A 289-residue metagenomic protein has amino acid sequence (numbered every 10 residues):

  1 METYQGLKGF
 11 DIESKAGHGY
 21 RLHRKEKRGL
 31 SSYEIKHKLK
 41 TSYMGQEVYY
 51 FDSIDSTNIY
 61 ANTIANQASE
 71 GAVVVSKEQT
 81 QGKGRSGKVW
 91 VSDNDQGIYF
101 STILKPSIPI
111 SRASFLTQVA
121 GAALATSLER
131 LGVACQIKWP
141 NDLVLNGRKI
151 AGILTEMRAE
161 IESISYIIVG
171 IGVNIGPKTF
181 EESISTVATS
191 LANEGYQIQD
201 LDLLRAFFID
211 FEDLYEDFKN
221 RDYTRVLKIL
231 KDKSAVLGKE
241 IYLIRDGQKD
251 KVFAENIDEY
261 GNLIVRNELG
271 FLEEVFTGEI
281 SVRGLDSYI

Functional and structural regions predicted by a protein language model:
M1-T126, L272: N-terminal lobe of the biotin/lipoate ligase/transferase fold
K15-A16, W139, T179: Short loop/turn and capping residues at structural boundaries
M44, A68-E70, W139, R148 (+1 more regions): Short, basic and Ser/Thr-rich N-terminal targeting/leader segments
E47-V48, G71-V73, I98, Q136 (+2 more regions): Structural motif
D52, I137-W139: Short loop/edge segments at beta-strand edges and connector loops that shape dinucleotide/nucleotide cofactor-binding
I108-R112, Q118-C135, L145-I289: Long, positively charged amphipathic alpha-helical accessory segments at protein N-termini or as interdomain linkers
